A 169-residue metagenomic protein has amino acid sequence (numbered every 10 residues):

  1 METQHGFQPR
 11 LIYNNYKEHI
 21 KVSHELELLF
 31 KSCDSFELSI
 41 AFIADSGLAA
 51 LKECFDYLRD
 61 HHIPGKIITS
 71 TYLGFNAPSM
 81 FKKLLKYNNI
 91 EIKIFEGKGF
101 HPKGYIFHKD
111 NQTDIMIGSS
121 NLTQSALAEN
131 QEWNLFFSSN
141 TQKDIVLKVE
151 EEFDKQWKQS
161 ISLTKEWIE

Functional and structural regions predicted by a protein language model:
M1-E169: PLD/PLD-like phosphodiesterase catalytic module centered on the HKD motif
